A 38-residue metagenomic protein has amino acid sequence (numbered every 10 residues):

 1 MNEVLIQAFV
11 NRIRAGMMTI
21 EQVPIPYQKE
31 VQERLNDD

Functional and structural regions predicted by a protein language model:
M1-D38: Viral virion structural and adsorption modules
